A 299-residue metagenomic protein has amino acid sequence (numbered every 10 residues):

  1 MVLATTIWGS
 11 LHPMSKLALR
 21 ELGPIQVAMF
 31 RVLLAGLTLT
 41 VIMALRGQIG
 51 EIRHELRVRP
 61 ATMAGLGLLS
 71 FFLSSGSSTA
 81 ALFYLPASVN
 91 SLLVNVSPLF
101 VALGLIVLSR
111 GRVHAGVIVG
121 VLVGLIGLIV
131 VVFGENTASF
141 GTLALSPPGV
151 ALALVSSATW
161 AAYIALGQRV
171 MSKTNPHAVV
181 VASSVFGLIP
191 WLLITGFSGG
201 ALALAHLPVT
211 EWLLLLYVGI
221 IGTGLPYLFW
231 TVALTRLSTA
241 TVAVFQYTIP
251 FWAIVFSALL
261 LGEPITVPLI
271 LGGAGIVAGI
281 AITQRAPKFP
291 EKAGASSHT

Functional and structural regions predicted by a protein language model:
M1-F30, S139-R169, I189-L193, E291-T299: Glycine-/small-residue-enriched transmembrane alpha-helix faces in small-molecule transporters and effluxers
T6-G9, P13, T40, G67-F72 (+10 more regions): Hydrophobic/small/kink-forming positions within alpha-helical transmembrane segments of polytopic membrane proteins
I7-H12, T40, A44-V94, V130 (+1 more regions): Specific transmembrane alpha-helical segments of multi-pass solute transporters/efflux pumps, especially DMT/EamA
L11, L33-T38, L93-V107, L122 (+4 more regions): Alpha-helical transmembrane segments of compact multi-pass small-molecule transporters, enriched in specific families
P13-E21, G50-I52, F83, V132-L145 (+3 more regions): Membrane-interface helix termini and inter-helical loops of multi-pass transporters
Q26-L45, T62-G65, I118-V130, P147-V155 (+2 more regions): Hydrophobic alpha-helical transmembrane segments of multi-pass integral membrane proteins, especially transporters
A28-F30, F71, S75, V89-V96 (+2 more regions): Helix-helix packing/entry segments at the starts of transmembrane helices
L39, G104, V113-E135, Y247 (+2 more regions): Hydrophobic transmembrane alpha-helices of multi-pass small-molecule transport proteins
